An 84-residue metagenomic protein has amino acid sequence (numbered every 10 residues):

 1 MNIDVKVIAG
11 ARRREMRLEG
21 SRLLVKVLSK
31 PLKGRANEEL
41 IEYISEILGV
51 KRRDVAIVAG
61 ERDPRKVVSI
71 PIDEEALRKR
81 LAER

Functional and structural regions predicted by a protein language model:
M1-I3, E19-L23, K51-R53, P64-K66: A generic structural signal for short beta-strands and their flanking turns/coil linkers
M1-M16: Charged, low-complexity intrinsically disordered regulatory segments in eukaryotic signaling
V5, I44, V55: Residue-level signal for inorganic ion chemistry
K6-I8, E19, K26, V58: Solvent-exposed beta-strand sheet faces enriched in polar/charged residues
A9-A11, G20, E61, I72: A generic beta-sheet turn/junction motif
G10, G49-D54: Short amphipathic beta-strand starts and helix->beta connectors
E15-L48: Compact, glycine-rich, soluble single-domain proteins
R52-R84: C-terminal structural segments of small proteins and small subunits
